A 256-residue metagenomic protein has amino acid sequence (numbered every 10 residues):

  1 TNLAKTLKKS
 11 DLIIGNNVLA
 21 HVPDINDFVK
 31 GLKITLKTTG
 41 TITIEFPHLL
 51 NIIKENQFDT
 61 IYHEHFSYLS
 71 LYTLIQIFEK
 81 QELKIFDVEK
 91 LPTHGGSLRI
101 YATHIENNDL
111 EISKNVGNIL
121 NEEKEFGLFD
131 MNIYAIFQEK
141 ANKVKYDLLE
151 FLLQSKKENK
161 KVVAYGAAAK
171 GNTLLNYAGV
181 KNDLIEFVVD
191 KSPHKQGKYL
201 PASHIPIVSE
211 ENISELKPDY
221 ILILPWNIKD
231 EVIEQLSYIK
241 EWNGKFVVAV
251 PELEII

Functional and structural regions predicted by a protein language model:
L3, L153-I233, W242: A solvent-exposed beta-alpha-beta segment
D11-I14: A conserved beta-strand element that flanks and buttresses the S-adenosyl-L-methionine
N16-V18: Short catalytic micro-motifs in class I SAM-dependent methyltransferases
N26-T43, S237-Y238: A short glycine-rich, Lys/Arg-flanked "PGG" loop and its adjoining helix->strand segment in the class I
T39-P47, G244-E252: Conserved beta-strand signature within the Rossmann-like core of class I S-adenosyl-L-methionine
I44-S67, L71-T73: Short, glycine-/aromatic-enriched active-site segment of Class I SAM-dependent methyltransferases
L83-H94: Conserved S-adenosyl-L-methionine
H94-K140: Flexible, glycine-/basic-rich loop-and-beta segments that form/coincide with the SAM-dependent methyltransferase
